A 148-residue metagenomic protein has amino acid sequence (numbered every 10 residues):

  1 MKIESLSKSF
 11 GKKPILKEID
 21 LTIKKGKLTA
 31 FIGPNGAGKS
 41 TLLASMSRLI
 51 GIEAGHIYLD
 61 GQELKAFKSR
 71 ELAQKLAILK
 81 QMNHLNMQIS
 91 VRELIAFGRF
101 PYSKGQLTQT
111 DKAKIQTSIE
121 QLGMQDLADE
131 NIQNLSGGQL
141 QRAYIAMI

Functional and structural regions predicted by a protein language model:
M1-I3, L16-E18: Conserved structural motif at the start of ABC-family nucleotide-binding domains
K13-P14, R70: Short coil-to-beta microelement around the adenine-binding A-loop and adjacent beta1/P-loop entry of ABC ATPase
I32-P34: The feature captures the beta-strand-to-loop junction immediately N-terminal to the Walker
S47: Helix-to-loop junction immediately C-terminal to a conserved catalytic motif
G55-E63, L72: Conserved ABC transporter NBD signature motif
A96, T110-L127: Conserved ABC ATPase "signature" region
Q106-L107, N131-L135, Q139: Conserved ABC ATPase signature
